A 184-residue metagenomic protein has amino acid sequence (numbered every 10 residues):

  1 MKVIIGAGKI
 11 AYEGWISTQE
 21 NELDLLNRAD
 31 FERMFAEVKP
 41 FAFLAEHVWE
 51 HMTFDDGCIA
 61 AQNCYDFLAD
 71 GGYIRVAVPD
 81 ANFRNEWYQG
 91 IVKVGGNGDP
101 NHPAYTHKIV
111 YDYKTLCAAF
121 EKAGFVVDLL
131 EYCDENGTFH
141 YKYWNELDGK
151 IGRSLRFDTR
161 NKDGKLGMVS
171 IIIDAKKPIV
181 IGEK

Functional and structural regions predicted by a protein language model:
M1, I181-K184: Short intrinsically disordered terminal tails
V3-R84, K114, I173-K177: Conserved SAM-binding loop
F54-A69, Y73-G182: S-adenosyl-L-methionine-dependent methyltransferase catalytic module, highlighting the catalytic core
